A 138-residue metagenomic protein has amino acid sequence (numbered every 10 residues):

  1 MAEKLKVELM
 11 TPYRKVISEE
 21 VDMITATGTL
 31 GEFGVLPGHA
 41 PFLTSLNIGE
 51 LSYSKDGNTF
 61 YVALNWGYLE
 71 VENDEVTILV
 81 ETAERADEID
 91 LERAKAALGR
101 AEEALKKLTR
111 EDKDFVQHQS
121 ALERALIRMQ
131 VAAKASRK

Functional and structural regions predicted by a protein language model:
M1, V76, V131-A132: A ubiquitous, low-specificity "background" feature that marks scattered single residues across proteins without
M1-K6, A135-K138: Short, charged, intrinsically disordered terminal tails
K6-K95, G99-R100: Compact, glycine-rich, soluble single-domain proteins
A86-K138: Acidic/glycine-rich phosphate/pyrophosphate-binding loops and surrounding catalytic core that coordinate Mg2+
